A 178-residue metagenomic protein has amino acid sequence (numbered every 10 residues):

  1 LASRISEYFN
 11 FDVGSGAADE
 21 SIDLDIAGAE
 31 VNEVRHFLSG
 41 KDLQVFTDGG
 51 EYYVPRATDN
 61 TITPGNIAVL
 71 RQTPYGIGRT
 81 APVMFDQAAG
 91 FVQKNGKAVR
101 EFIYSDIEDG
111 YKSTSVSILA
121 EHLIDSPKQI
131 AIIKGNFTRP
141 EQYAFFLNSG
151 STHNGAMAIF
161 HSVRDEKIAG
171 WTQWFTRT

Functional and structural regions predicted by a protein language model:
L1-E141, I159-T178: Beta-propeller and closely related beta-pinwheel folds
G96-A98, G150-N154: Short glycine/acidic-enriched loop and turn motifs that connect beta-strands
Y143-A144, G155-A156: Polyanion-binding and phosphate-handling cores
